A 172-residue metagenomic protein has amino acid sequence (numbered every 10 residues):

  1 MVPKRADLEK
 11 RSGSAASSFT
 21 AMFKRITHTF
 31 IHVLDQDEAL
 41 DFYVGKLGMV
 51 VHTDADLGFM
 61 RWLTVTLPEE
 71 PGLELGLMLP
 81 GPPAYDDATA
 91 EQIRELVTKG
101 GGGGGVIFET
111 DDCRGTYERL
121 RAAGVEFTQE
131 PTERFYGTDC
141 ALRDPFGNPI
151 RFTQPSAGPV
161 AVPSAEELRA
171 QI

Functional and structural regions predicted by a protein language model:
S18-H28, V50-E109, R114-P145, Q154-I172: Vicinal oxygen chelate
A39-V44, L120, G147: Conserved active-site tyrosine of GNAT-family acetyltransferases
